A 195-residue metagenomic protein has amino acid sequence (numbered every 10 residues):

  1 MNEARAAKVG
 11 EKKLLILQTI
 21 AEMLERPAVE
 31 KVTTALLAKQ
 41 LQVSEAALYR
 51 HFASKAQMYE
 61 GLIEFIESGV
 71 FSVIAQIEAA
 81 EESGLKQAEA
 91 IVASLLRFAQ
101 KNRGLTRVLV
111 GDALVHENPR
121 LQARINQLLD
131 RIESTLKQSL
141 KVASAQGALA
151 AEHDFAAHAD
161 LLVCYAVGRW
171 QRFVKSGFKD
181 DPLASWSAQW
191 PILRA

Functional and structural regions predicted by a protein language model:
M1, A90, S94-K101, S134-Q146 (+1 more regions): C-terminal peripheral helix-coil segments that are non-catalytic and often amphipathic
M1-P27, K31-Q40, Q57: Basic, helix-initiating cap at the start of DNA-binding domains
R5, L24-P27, T33-T34, E45 (+4 more regions): Amphipathic alpha-helical segments enriched in hydrophobic/aromatic and basic residues that form the DNA-contacting
Q42-F52: Short hydrophobic/aromatic patch on the recognition helix
G61, A75-R103, F155-L162: Hydrophobic alpha-helical connector segments
S68-F71, A75, P119-Q146, A156-D160: Amphipathic alpha-helical packing segments from all-alpha helical-bundle domains
A99-R120: Amphipathic alpha-helical segments used for helix-helix packing
